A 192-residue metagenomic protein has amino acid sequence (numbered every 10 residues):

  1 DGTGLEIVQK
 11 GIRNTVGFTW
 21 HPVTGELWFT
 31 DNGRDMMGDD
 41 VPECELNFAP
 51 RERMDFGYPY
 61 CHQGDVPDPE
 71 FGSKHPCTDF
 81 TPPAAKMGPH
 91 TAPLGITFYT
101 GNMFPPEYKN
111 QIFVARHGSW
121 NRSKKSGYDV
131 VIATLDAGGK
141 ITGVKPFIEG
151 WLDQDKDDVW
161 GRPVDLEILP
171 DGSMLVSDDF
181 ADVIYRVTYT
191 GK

Functional and structural regions predicted by a protein language model:
D1-E6, R13-N14, F18-I148, D153-G161 (+2 more regions): Beta-propeller domain segments
K10-R13, D179: Short beta->alpha linker loops
R34, A181-D182: Loop/turn residues immediately N-terminal
P163-D165: Conserved interaction-surface patches within small, structured recognition/assembly domains
I168: Metallocofactor- and cofactor-centric catalytic cores in central/energy metabolism, strongly enriched
M174-S177: Short, exposed beta-strand-loop hairpins at the edges of beta-sheets in extracellular/periplasmic proteins
